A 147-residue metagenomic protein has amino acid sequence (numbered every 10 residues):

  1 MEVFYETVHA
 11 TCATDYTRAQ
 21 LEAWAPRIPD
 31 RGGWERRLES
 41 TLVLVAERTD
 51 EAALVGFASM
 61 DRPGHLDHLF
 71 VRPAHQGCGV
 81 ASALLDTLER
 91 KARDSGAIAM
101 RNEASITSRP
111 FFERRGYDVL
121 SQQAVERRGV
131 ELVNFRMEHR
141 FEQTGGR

Functional and structural regions predicted by a protein language model:
E2-Q76, L85-T87, K91, T107 (+2 more regions): Acetyl-CoA-dependent GNAT
G79-A81: Conserved G/P- and acidic residue-centered "switch" motifs that form tight phosphate/ATP-binding loops in soluble
K91-S105: Conserved GNAT acetyl-CoA-binding A-motif
D94, V130-R147: Terminal substrate-recognition subdomain of acyl/acetyltransferases
A99-E103, D118-R136: Conserved catalytic-core motifs of GNAT/GCN5-like acyltransferases
R109, E126, Q143: Flexible, glycine-rich phosphate/dinucleotide-binding loops and adjacent beta-alpha linkers at cofactor/substrate
F112-E113, Y117: Conserved active-site tyrosine of GNAT-family acetyltransferases
